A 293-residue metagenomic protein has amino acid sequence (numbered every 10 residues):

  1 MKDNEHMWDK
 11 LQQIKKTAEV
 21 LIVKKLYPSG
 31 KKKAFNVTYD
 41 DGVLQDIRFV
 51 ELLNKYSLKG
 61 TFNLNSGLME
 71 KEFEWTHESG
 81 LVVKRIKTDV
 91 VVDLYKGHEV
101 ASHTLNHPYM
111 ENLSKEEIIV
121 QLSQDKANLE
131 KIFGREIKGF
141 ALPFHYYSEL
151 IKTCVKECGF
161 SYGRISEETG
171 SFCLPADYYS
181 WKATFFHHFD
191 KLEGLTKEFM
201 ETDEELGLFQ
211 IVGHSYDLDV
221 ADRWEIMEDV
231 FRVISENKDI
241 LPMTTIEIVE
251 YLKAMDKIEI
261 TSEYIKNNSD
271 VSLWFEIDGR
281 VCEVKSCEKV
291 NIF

Functional and structural regions predicted by a protein language model:
K2, W8-K10, K16-Y27, K55-S57 (+4 more regions): C-terminal domain-boundary segment and adjacent tail
S29-F35: A short, charged/proline- and glycine-enriched loop that marks the coil->beta-strand transition at the N-terminal
N36-V37, E99, I240: Hydrophobic "anchor" residues on beta-strands that sit immediately upstream of conserved functional sites
N36-V43, K115: Active-site-adjacent substrate/metal-binding segments within catalytic domains of carbohydrate-active enzymes
V43-L44, N106: Short, glycine/acidic-enriched loop or turn micro-motifs at the edges of active sites
R48-L52, L150-C154, I226-V230: A short acidic, amphipathic alpha-helical/loop segment
N54-S161, S166-W181, F185, G207-L218: Metal-dependent polysaccharide deacetylase catalytic core of the NodB/CE4 family, i.e., the active-site-bearing domain
K191-T202: A short, acidic, amphipathic alpha-helical segment used as a generic capping/interface helix at domain edges
